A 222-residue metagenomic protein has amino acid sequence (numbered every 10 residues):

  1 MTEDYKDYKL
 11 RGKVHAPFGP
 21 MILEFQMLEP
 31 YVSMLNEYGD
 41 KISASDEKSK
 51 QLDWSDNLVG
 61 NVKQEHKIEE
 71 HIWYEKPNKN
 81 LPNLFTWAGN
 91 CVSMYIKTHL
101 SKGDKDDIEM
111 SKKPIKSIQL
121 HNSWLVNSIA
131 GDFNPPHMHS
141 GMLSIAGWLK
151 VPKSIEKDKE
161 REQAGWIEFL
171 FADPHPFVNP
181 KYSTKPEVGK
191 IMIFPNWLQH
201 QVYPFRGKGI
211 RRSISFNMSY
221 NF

Functional and structural regions predicted by a protein language model:
T2-K113, G131-F133: Non-heme Fe(II)/2-oxoglutarate
F18-I22, S144, R211: Short hydrophobic/aromatic beta-strand or adjacent loop that forms the aromatic wall/cage of a ligand/substrate-binding
P77, L81, M138, G207: Aromatic-acidic/polar surface patches that form glycan- and anion
P114-I193, W197, Q201-Y203, G209-I210 (+1 more regions): Catalytic core of non-heme Fe(II) oxygenases with the double-stranded beta-helix
